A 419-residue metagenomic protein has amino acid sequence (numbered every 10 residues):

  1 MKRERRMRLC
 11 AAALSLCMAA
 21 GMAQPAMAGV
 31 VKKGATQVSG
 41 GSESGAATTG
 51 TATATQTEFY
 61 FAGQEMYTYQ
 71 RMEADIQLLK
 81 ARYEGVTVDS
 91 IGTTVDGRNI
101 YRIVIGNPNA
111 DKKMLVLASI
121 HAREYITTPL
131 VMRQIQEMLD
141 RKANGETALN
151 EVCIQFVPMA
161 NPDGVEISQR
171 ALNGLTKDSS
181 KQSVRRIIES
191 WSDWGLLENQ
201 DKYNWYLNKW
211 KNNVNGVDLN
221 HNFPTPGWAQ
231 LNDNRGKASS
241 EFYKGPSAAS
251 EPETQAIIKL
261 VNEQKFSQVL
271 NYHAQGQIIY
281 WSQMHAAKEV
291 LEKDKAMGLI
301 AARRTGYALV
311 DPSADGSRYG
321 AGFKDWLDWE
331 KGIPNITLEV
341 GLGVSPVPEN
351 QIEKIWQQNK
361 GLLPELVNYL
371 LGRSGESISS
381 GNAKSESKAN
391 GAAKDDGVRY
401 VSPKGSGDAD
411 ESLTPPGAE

Functional and structural regions predicted by a protein language model:
K2-A11: Bacterial N-terminal signal peptides that target proteins for export
A12-G21: Bacterial N-terminal signal peptides
A20-V38: Sec-dependent signal peptide cleavage junction
Q64-K112: Soluble metallo-hydrolase cores and metallopeptidase-like ectodomains found primarily in the secretory/periplasmic
V88-G92, Y101-I103, K113-L117, E124-T127 (+8 more regions): Structural recognition of the beta-strand scaffold that forms the well-ordered cores of secreted hydrolase catalytic
Y125-I126, R133-S282: Active-site/substrate-binding loop(s) of hydrolase catalytic cores
F223-A383: Metallocarboxypeptidase
A393, S402-E419: Acidic Gly/Asp/Thr-rich repetitive segments characteristic of extracellular carbohydrate-active and adhesion proteins
